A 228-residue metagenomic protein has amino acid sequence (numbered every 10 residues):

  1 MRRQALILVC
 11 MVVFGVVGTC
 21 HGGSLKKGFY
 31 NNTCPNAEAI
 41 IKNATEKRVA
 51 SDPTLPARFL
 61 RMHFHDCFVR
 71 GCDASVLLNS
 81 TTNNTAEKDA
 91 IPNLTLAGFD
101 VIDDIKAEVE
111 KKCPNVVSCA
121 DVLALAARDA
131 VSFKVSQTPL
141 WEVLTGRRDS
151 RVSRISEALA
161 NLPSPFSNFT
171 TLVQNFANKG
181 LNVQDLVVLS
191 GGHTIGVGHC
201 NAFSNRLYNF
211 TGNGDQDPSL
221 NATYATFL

Functional and structural regions predicted by a protein language model:
R2-L228: Catalytic cores of secreted/periplasmic or lumenal enzymes
